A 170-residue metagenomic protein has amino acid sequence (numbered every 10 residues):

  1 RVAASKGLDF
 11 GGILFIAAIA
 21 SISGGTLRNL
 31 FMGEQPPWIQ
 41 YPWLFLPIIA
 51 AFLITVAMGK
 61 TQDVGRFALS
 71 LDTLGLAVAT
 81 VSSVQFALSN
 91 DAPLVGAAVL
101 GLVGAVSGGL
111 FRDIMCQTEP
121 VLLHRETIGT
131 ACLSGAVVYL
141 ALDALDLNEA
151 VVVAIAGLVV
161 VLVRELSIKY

Functional and structural regions predicted by a protein language model:
R1-K6, T26-L30, F52-R66, L110-V121 (+1 more regions): C-terminal ends of transmembrane helices
R1-R28, M32, P37: N-terminal topogenic module of multi-pass integral membrane proteins
G11-I19, Q40-L46, G65-L76, A97-L100 (+1 more regions): Cytoplasmic-side transmembrane-helix entry/capping segments in multi-pass membrane proteins
F15-I19, T26-M32, V99, V103 (+2 more regions): Short, structured motif recognition centered on aromatic/hydrophobic residues
L30-Q40, V84-G96, L140-V152: Helix-coil boundary and interhelical linker segments in multi-pass alpha-helical membrane proteins
A50-F86: Ordered, amphipathic secondary-structure segments that act as subunit-interaction surfaces in large macromolecular
A51-F52, V78-S82, C116, S134-L140: Hydrophobic, membrane-inserted alpha-helices
V153-E165: Small-residue-rich transmembrane alpha-helices that serve as helix-helix interface/gating elements in multipass
